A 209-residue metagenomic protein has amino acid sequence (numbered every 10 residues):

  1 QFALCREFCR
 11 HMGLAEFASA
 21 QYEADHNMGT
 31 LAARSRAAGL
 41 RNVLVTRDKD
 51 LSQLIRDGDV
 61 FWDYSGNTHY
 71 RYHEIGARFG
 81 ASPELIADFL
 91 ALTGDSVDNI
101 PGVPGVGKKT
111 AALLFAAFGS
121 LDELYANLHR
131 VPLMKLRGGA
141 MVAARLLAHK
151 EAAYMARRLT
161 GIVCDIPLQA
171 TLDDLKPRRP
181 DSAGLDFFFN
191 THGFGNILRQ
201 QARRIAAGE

Functional and structural regions predicted by a protein language model:
Q1-Q169: Extended two-metal-dependent nuclease catalytic cores across DNA- and RNA-processing enzymes
R145-H149, A153, R158-E209: Low-complexity, acidic/Ser/Thr- and charged residue-rich accessory regions of DNA metabolism proteins
